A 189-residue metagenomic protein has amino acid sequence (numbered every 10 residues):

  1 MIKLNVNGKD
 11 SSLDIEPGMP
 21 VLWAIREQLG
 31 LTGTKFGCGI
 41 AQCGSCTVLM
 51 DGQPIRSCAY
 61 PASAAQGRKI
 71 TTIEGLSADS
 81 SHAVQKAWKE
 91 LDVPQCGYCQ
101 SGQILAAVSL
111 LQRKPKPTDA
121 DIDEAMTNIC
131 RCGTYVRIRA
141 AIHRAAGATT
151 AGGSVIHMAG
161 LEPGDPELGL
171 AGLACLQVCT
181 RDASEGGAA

Functional and structural regions predicted by a protein language model:
M1-A189: Signature of N-terminal electron-transfer/Fe-S-associated modules in redox systems
